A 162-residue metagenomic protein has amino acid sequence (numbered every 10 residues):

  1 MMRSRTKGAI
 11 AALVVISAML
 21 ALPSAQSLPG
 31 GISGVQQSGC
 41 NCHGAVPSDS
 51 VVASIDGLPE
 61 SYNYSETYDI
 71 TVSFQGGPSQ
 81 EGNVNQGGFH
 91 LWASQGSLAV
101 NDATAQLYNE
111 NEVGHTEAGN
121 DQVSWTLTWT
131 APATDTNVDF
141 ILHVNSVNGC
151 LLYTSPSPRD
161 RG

Functional and structural regions predicted by a protein language model:
M1-Q26: Secretory targeting signatures
V35-V46, A131: The canonical Cys-X-X-Cys-His
D49-V51, D56-D102: Low-complexity, serine/threonine/proline/glycine-rich extracellular segments that form mucin-like
Q75, H143-V147: Beta-strand-rich extracellular modules
A105-Q122: Extended, solvent-exposed segments with strong compositional bias
W125-A133: Short, hydrophobic beta-strand segments
T136-F140: Exposed beta-strand face motif in extracellular beta-rich ectodomains
Y153-D160: Conserved small/polar residues in nucleotide/adenosyl-binding loops
